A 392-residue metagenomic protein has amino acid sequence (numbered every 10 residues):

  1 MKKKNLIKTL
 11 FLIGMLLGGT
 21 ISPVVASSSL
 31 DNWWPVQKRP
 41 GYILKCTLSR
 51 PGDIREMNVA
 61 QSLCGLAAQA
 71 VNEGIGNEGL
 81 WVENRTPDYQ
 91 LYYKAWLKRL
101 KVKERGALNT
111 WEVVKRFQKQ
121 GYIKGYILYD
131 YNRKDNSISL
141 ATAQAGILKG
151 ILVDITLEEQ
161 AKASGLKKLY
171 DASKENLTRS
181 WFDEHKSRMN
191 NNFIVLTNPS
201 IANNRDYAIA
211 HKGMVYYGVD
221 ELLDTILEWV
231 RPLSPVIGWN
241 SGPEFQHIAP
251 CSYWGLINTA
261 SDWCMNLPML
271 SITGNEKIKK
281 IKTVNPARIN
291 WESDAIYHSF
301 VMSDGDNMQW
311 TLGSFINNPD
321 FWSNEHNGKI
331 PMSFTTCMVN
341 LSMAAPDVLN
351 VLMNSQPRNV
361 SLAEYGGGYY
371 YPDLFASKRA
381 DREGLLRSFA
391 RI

Functional and structural regions predicted by a protein language model:
M1-F11: Bacterial N-terminal signal peptides that target proteins for export
L10-T20: Bacterial N-terminal signal peptides
I21-M343: Terminal accessory/targeting
A287-I289, M343-R358: Short amphipathic alpha-helices and their capping/turn segments at secondary-structure boundaries
Q309, Y370-D373: Short acidic/His/Gly/Ser-rich catalytic and metal-binding motifs that mark active-site loops of diverse hydrolases
G313-N324, L349-Q356, L385-A390: Structured alpha-helical segments in the cores of large, soluble enzyme domains
S361-G367: Soluble catalytic regions of membrane-associated enzymes that act on cell-envelope and secretory-pathway components
P372-I392: Alpha-helical scaffold elements lining the catalytic groove of polysaccharide deacetylases
